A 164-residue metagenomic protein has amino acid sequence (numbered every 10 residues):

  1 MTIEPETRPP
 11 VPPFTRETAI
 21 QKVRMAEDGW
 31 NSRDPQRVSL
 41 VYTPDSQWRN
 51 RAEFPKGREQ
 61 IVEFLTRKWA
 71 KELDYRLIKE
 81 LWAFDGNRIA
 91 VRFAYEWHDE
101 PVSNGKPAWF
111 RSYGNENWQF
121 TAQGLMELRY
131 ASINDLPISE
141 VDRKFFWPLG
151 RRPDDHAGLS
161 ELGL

Functional and structural regions predicted by a protein language model:
M1-P44, L159-L164: Short, low-complexity N-terminal intrinsically disordered segments enriched in polar/charged residues
T2-F14, E63-L164: A beta-strand edge to alpha-helix "cap/lid" segment located at domain peripheries
E17-Q21, P35-I89: A solvent-exposed, acidic/Ser-Thr-rich amphipathic alpha-helical stretch
